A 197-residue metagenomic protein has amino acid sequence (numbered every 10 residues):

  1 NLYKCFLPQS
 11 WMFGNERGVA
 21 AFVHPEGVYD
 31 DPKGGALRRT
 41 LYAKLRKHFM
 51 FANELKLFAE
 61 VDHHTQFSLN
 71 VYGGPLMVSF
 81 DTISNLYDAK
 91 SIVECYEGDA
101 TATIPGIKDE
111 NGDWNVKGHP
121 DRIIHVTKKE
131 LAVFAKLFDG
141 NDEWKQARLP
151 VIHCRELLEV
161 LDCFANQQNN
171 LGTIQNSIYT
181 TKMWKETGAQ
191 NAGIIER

Functional and structural regions predicted by a protein language model:
N1-F49, S91-P105: SAM-dependent methyltransferase catalytic-core segment centered on the flexible catalytic loop and adjoining short
N15, L57-R197: Polynucleotide-recognition surfaces of large bacterial nucleic-acid defense/processing enzymes
A21-F22, K47-M50, M77-N85: Acidic/polar loop patches that form or flank catalytic/metal-binding clefts of enzymes that bind anionic ligands
F22, A52-L55, P120: A generic, residue-level signal for flexible/boundary positions that often mark functional hotspots
G34, A52-E54, N170: Glycine-centered flexibility motif
Y42, H48-H63: Short, surface-exposed recognition loops and adjoining beta-strand edges that mediate ligand/DNA contacts, enriched
